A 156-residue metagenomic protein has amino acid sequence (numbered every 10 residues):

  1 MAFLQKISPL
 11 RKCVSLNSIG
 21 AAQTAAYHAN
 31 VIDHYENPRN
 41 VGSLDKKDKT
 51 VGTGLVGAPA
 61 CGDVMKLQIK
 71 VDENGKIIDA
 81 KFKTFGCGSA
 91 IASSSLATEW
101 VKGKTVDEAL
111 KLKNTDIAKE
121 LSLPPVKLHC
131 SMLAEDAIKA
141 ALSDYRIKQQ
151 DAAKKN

Functional and structural regions predicted by a protein language model:
M1-A29: N-terminal mitochondrial targeting presequence
K12-C13, T24, I32, N37 (+2 more regions): Double-stranded RNA-binding/processing signature
Q23, L133-N156: C-terminal domain-closing interface element
T24, H28, G62, A90 (+2 more regions): Generic structural signal for well-ordered, non-membrane alpha-helical segments in soluble metabolic enzymes
I32, E36, K66, S94-T98 (+2 more regions): Predominant activation on well-ordered alpha-helical scaffold segments within soluble catalytic domains
N37-D79: Structured beta-strand/loop patches that form or line metal/cofactor-binding pockets in enzymes
N37-N40, K102, V106, S122 (+2 more regions): Generic secondary-structure signature for well-ordered alpha-helical cores
K70-L133: Active-site- and interface-proximal helix/loop "cap" or "latch" segments in soluble metabolic and energy-transducing
